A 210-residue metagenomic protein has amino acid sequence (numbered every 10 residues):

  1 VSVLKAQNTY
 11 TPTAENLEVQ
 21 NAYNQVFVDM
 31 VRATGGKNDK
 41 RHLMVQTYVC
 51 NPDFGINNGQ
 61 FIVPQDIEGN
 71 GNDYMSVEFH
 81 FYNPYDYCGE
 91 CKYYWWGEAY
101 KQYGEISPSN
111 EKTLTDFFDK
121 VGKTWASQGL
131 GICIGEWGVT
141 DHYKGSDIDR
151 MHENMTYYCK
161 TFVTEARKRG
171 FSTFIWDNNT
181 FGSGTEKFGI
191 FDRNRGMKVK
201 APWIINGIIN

Functional and structural regions predicted by a protein language model:
V1-P108, D119-V139, K168-R169, F174: Active-site region of glycoside hydrolase catalytic domains
V3-L4, V49-G55, K112, D141 (+2 more regions): Acidic-and-aromatic substrate-binding clefts and catalytic sites of carbohydrate-active enzymes
E15, V19-V26, I106-F117, N154-Y158 (+2 more regions): Soluble or luminal CAZymes and related metallo-dependent hydrolases
F81, Y85, L114, T124-W125 (+2 more regions): Bulky hydrophobic/aromatic packing residues
K144-N210: Aromatic-rich peripheral "rim/lid" segments of glycoside hydrolase catalytic domains that contact and position glycan
